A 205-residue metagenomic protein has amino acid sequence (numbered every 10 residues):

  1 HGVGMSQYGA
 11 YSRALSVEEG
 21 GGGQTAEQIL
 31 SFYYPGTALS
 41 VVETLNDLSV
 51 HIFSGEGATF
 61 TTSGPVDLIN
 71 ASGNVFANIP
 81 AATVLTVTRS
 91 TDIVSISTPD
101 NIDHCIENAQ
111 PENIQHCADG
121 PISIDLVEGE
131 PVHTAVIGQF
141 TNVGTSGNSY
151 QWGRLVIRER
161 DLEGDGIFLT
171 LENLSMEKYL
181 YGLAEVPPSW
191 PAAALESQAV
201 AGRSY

Functional and structural regions predicted by a protein language model:
H1-Y205: Conserved, single-site charged/polar hotspot
